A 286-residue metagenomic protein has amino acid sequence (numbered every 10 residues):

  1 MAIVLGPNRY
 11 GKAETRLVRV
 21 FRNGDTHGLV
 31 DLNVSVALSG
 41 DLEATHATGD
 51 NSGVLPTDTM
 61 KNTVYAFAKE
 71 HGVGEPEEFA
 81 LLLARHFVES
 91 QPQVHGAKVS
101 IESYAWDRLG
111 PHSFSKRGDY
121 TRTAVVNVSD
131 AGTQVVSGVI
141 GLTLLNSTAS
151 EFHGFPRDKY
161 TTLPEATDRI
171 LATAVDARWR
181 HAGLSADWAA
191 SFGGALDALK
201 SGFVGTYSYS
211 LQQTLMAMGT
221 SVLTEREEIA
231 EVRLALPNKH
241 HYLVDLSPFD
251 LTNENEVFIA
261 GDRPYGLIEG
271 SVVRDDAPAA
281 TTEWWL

Functional and structural regions predicted by a protein language model:
M1-L286: N-terminal intrinsically disordered, cationic/polar leader segments that include organellar targeting peptides
